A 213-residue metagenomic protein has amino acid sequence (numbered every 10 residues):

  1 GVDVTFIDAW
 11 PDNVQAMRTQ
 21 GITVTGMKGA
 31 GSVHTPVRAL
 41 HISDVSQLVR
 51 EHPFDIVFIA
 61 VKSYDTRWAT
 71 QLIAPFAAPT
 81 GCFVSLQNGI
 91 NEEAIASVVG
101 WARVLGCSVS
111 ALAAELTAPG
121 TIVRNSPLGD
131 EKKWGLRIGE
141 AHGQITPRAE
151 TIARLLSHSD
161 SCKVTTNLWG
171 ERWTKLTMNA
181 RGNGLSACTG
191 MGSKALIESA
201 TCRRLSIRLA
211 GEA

Functional and structural regions predicted by a protein language model:
D3, A9-D55: Conserved N-terminal Rossmann-fold NAD(P) cofactor-binding segment
D3, C82, R103: Residues at the starts of beta-strands that form the adenosine-phosphate
D12, A16, T151, L155 (+1 more regions): A non-catalytic, amphipathic alpha-helix used as a structural packing/dimerization or gating element in enzyme scaffolds
Q20-I22, Q71-P75, S97-W101, A118-V123 (+1 more regions): Short, glycine/charged-enriched secondary-structure capping and boundary segments
Q47-V98: Rossmann-fold NAD(P) dinucleotide-binding segment
H52, L86-K175, R181: Rossmann-fold dinucleotide-binding core
W169-I197, T201-A213: Active-site-proximal catalytic alpha-helix in oxidoreductases
